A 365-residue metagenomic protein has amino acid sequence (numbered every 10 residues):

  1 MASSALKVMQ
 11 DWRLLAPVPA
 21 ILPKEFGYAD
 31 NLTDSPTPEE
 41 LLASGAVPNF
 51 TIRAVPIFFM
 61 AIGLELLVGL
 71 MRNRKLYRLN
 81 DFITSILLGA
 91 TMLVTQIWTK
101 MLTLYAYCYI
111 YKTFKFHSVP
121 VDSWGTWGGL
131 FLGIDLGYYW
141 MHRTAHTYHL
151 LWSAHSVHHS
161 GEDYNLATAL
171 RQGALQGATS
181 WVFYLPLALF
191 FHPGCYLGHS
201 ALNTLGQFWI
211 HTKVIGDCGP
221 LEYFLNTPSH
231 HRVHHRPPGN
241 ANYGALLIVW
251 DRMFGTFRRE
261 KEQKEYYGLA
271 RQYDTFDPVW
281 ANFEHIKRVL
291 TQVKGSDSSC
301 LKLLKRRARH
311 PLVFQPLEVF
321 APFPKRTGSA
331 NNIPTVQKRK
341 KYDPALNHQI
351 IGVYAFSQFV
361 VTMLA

Functional and structural regions predicted by a protein language model:
A2-P38, R74, D163-A167, W209-S357: Cytosolic/stromal cytosol-facing helical appendages immediately following the last transmembrane segment
Q10, E39-F58: Hydrophobic transmembrane alpha-helical segments in integral membrane proteins
T33-L41, L64-L66, I97-S118, F183-S200 (+1 more regions): Juxtamembrane "helix exit" motif at the C-terminal ends of alpha-helical transmembrane segments in multi-pass membrane
N49, R53, Y77-M92: Loop-to-helix transition at the N-terminal end of transmembrane alpha-helices
I57-G69, L104-A106, F131-L136: Central hydrophobic cores of alpha-helical transmembrane segments in multi-pass inner-membrane proteins across all
G63-I83: Membrane-interface helix-loop junction between the first two transmembrane segments
G89-L102, F116-T275: Membrane-embedded catalytic scaffold of the fatty acid hydroxylase/desaturase
Y138-T147, Q315-P324, T362-L364: Transmembrane alpha-helix/helix-exit interface in multi-pass inner-membrane proteins
